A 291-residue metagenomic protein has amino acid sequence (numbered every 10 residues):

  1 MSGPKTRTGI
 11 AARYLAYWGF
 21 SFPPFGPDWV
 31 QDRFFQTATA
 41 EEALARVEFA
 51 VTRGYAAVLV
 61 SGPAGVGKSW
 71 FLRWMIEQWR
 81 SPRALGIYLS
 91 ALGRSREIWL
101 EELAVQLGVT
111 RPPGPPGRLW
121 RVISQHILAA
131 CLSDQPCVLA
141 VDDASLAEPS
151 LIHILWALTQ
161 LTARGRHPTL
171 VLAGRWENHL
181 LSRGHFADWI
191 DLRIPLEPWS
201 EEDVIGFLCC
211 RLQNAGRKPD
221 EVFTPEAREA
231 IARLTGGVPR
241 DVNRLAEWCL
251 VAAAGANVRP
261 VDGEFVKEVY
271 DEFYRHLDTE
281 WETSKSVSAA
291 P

Functional and structural regions predicted by a protein language model:
M1-G54, D278-P291: A short, basic N-terminal segment
S2-Y14, H167, Q213-P291: C-terminal alpha-helical "lid" subdomain
F20-P27, R83-A84, R94-G114: Conserved NTP-binding/hydrolysis module of P-loop NTPases
R53-W74: Walker A/P-loop nucleotide-binding motif
I76-E77, E177-D191: Short regulatory helix/loop adjacent to the ATP-binding pocket of P-loop NTPases
L89-L92, D191-V204: Conserved AAA+ ATPase "SRH/arginine-finger" region at the nucleotide-binding site
V105-L107, W199-K218: Conserved AAA+ ATPase "sensor/coupling" helix adjacent to the nucleotide-binding pocket
S124-R175, H185: Conserved Walker B catalytic segment
